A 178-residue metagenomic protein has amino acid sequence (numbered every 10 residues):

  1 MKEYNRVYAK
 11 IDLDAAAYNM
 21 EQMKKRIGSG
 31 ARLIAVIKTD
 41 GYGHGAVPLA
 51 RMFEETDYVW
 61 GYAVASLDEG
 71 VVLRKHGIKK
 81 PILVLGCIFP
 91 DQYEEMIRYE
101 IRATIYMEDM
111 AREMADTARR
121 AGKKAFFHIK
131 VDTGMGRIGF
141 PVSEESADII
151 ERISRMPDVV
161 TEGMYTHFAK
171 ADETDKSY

Functional and structural regions predicted by a protein language model:
K2-E3, V7-K10, A15-A17, G28-Y178: Active-site-proximal beta-alpha core segment in soluble small-molecule metabolic enzymes
N19-E21: Alpha-helical scaffold segments that flank or form the walls of functional sites
